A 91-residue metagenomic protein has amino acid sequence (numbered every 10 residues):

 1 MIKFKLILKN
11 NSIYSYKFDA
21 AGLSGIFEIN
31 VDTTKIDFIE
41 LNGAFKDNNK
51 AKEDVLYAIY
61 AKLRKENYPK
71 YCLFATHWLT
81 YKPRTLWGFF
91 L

Functional and structural regions predicted by a protein language model:
I2-E28: Amphipathic, interaction-prone secondary-structure segments
I13-Y14, T34-I36: Hydrophobic residues embedded in beta-strands of well-ordered beta-sheets
E28-N30, I36-L91: Acidic, low-complexity intrinsically disordered segments
